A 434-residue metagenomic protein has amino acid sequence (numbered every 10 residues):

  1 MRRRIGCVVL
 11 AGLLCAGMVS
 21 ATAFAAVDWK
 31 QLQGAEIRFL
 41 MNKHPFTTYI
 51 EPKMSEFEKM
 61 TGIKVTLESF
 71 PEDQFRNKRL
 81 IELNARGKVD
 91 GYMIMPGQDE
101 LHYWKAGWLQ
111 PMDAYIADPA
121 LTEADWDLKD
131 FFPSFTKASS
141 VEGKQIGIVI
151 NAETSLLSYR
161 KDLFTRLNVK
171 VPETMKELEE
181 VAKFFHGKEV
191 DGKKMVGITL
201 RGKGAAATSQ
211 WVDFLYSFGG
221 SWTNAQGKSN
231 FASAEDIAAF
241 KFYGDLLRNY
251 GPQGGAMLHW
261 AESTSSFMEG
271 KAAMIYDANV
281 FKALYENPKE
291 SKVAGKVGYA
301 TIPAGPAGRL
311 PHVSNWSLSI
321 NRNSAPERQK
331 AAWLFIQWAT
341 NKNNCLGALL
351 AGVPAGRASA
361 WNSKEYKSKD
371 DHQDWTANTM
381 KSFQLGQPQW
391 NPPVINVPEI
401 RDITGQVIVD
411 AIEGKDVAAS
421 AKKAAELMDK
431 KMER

Functional and structural regions predicted by a protein language model:
A25-Q31, G97-T154, Q210, A294-A300 (+2 more regions): Hinge/lid segment of periplasmic solute-binding proteins
A26, K129-D130, V297-I302, L350-Q406 (+1 more regions): Long, aromatic- and glycine/proline-rich binding clefts that accommodate carbohydrate-like moieties
K30-G34, D113-F131, E189-V190, V196-G202 (+5 more regions): Short, solvent-exposed loop/beta-turn-alpha elements that line the ligand-binding surface or hinge of extracytoplasmic
K30-Q31, E36, K59, K64-V65 (+3 more regions): Conserved C-terminal helix/tail region of periplasmic/extracytoplasmic solute-binding proteins
S55-F131, D162, R166-E173, S266 (+3 more regions): Extracytoplasmic "Venus flytrap"/periplasmic binding protein-like
K137-I150, S155, E179-S229, A272: Extracytoplasmic/periplasmic solute-binding protein
S158-K161, V313-E327, L350: A bilobed periplasmic-binding-protein/Venus flytrap-type ligand-binding module shared by bacterial periplasmic
V181-F184, A225-M257, I302: Glycine-centered hinge/linker elements that transmit conformational signals in sensory and ligand-binding systems
